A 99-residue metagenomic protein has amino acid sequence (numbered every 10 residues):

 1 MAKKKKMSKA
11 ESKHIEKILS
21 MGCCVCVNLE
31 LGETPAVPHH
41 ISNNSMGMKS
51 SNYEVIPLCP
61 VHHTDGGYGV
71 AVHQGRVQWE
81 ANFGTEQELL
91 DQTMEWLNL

Functional and structural regions predicted by a protein language model:
A2, M46-G47, P60: Extended interaction regions within the primary functional domain
K3-M7, L89-L90: Terminal targeting/leader modules
M7-I15, N43-K49: Short, intrinsically disordered, charge-biased short linear motifs at domain edges
K9-V37, V61: Short cysteine-rich loop/turn motifs with clustered Cys
T34, E54-V55: Conserved catalytic motifs of the protein kinase core domain
A36-N43, C59-D65: Histidine-centered catalytic micro-motifs
M46-E54, T64-L99: Polybasic, low-complexity binding patches
